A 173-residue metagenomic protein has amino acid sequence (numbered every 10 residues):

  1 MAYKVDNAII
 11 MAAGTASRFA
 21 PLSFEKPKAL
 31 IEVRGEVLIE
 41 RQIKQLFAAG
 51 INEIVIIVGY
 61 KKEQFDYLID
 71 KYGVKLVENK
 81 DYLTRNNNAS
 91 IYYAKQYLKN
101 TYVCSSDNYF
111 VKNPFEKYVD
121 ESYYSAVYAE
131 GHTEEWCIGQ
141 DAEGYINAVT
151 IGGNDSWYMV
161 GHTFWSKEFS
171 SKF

Functional and structural regions predicted by a protein language model:
M1-D6, T15, K44, Y123 (+1 more regions): Terminal amphipathic alpha-helical/low-complexity segments used for targeting or macromolecular assembly
M1-I10, R18, E32, E36-V103: Conserved N-terminal catalytic core of the sugar/cofactor nucleotidyltransferase
D6-N7, A29, N100, W136 (+2 more regions): A generic secondary-structure signal marking the coil-to-beta-strand transition
P21: Canonical Radical SAM [4Fe-4S] cluster-binding loop centered on the CxxxCxxC motif and its immediate flanking residues
F24-K28: Short alpha-helical oligomerization interface
S106-Y109: The conserved acidic donor/metal-binding loop of glycosyltransferases
V111-F173: Conserved core of the sugar-phosphate nucleotidyltransferase
